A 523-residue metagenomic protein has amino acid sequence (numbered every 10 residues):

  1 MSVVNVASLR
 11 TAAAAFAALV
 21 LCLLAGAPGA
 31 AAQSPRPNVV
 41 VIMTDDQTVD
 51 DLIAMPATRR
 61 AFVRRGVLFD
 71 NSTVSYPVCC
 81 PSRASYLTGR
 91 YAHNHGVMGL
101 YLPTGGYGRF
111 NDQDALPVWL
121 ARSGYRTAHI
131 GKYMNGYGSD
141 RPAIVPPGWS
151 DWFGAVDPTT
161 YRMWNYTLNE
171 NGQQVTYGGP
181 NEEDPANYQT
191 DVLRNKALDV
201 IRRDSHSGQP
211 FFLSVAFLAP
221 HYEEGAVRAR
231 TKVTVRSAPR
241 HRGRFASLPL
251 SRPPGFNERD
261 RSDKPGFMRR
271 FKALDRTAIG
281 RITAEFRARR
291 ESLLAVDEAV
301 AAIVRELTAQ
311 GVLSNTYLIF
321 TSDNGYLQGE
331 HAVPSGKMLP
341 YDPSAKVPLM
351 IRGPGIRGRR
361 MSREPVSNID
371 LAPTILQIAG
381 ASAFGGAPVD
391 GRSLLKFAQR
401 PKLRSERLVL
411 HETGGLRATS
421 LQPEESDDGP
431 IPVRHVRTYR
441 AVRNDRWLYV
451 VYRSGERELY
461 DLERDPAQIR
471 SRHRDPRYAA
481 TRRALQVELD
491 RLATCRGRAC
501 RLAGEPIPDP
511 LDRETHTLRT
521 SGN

Functional and structural regions predicted by a protein language model:
M1-F16: Bacterial N-terminal signal peptides that target proteins for export
A13-A25: Bacterial N-terminal signal peptides
A18, L213, A387-G391, G497-P508: Short, flexible loop/turn segments with low-complexity composition
C22-S34, E505: C-terminal region of N-terminal signal peptides and the immediate post-cleavage residues of exported proteins
A32-L448, R457, P466-A484, H516-N523: Formylglycine-dependent sulfatase
H129, G208, F212, L489-A503: Bilobed periplasmic-binding protein-like "clamshell/Venus-flytrap" ligand-binding domains
V450-Y452: Short beta-strand micro-motifs enriched in acidic
